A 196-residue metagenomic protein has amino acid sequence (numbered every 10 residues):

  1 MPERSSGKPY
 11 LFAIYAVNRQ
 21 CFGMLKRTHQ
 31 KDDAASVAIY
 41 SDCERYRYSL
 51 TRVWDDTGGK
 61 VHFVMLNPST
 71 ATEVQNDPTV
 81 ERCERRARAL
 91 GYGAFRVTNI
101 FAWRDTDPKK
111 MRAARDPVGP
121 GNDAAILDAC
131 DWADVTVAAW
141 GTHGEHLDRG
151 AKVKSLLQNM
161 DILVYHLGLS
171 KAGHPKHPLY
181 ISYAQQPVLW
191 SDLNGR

Functional and structural regions predicted by a protein language model:
M1-S5, Y10-F12: Intrinsically disordered, low-complexity segments enriched in serine/proline and basic residues
S6, M111-R196: Glycine/proline-rich loop-helix segments at beta-alpha junctions forming the active-site rim of enzyme cores
L11-D77: Active-site and ligand/interface coordination hotspots across diverse enzymes and nucleic-acid-associated assemblies
Y48, D77-E84, D116-A124: Short acidic (Asp/Glu) patches
P68-E73, K109-R115: Surface-exposed cleft-lining segments at the edges of enzyme active sites
S69-G91: A short mixed-secondary-structure module that forms the rim of ligand-binding clefts
G93-K109: Short connector loops at secondary-structure junctions
